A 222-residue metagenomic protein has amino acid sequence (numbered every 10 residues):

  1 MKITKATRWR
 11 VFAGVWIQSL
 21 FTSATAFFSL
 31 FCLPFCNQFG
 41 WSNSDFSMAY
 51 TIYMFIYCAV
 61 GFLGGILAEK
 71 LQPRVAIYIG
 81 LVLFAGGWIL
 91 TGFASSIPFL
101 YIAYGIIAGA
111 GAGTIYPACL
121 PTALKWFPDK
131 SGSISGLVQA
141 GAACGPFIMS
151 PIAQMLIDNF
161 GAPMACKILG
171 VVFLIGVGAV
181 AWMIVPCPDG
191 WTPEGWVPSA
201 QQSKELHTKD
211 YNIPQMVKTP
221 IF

Functional and structural regions predicted by a protein language model:
T7-F27, P214-F222: Pair of pore-lining "gating" transmembrane helices in MFS-fold secondary transporters
L20, G87, P98-T114: Hydrophobic core of transmembrane alpha-helices in multi-pass small-molecule transporters, especially MFS/SLC-type
A24, I107-C119, A142-C144: Core transmembrane helices of Major Facilitator Superfamily
A26, M54-F62, P146-F147: Residue-level signature of mid-helix packing/kink "hotspots" within the transmembrane helices of 12-pass Major
F35, G105, G113-F127, I134-S135: Intracellular juxtamembrane helix-capping segments at the cytosolic ends of symmetry-related transmembrane helices
A59-P98: Conserved MFS/SLC helix-loop-helix module at the cytosolic interface between two early adjacent transmembrane helices
G141-D189: Helix-loop-helix hairpin linking two adjacent transmembrane segments in secondary transporters
P186-D210: Flexible cytoplasmic inter-helical loops of multi-pass small-molecule transporters
